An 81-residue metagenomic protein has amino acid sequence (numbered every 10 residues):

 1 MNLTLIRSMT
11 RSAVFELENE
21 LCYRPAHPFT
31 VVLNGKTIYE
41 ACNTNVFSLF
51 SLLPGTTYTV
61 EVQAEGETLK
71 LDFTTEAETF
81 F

Functional and structural regions predicted by a protein language model:
M1-Y23, P54, E67-F81: Pro/Thr/Ser/Gly-rich low-complexity, intrinsically disordered linker/stalk tracts
F29-V31: Short beta-strand elements bearing conserved aromatic residues within extracellular beta-rich modules
N34-G35, E65: Short strand-turn-strand beta-turns centered on an Asx-Gly dipeptide
T37-N43: Short beta-strand segments within Ig-like beta-sandwich modules, predominantly Fibronectin type-III
N43, P54-G55: Surface-exposed loops/turns
S48-P54: Short, flexible loop/turn segments at beta-strand junctions in immunoglobulin-like and fibronectin type III
